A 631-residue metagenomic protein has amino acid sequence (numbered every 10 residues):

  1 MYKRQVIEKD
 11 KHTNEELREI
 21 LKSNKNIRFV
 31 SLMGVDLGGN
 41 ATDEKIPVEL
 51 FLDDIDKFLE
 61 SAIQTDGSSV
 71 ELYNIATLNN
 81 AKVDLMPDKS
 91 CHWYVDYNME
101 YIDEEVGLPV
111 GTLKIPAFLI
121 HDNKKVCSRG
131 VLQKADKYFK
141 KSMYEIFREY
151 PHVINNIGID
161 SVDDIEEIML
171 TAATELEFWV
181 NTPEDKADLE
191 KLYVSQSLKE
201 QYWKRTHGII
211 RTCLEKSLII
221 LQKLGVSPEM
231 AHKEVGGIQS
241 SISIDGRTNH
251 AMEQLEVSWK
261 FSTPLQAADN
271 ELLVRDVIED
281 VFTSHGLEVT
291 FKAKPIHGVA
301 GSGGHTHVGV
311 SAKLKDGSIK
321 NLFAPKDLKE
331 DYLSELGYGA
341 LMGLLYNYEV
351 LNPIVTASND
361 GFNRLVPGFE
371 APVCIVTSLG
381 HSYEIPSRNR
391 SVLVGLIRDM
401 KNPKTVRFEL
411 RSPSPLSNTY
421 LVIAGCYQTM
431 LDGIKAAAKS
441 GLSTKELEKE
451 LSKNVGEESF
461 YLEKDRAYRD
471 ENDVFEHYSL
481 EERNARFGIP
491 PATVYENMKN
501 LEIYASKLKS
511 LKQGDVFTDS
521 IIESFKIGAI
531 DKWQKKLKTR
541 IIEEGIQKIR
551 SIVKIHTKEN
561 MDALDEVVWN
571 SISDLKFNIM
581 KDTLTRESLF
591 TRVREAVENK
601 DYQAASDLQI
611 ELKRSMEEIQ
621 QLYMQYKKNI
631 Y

Functional and structural regions predicted by a protein language model:
Y2-K233, G237, S262-D276, L421-V422 (+2 more regions): ATP/Mg2+-dependent ligation/transfer catalytic cores
L21, G246, Y383: Beta-strand elements of modular eukaryotic interaction domains
G34-G38, N156-V162, T174-W179, E234-S241 (+5 more regions): A glycine-rich phosphate-binding loop feature that marks nucleotide/adenosyl-phosphate handling sites
Y144, R148, I219-V226, T283-L287 (+3 more regions): Generic secondary-structure signature for well-ordered alpha-helical cores
K191-E215, N249-L416: Loop-rich catalytic cores of soluble enzymes, especially ATP-dependent carboxylate-amine ligases and other
I238, I242-Q254: A short mid-domain helix/strand-loop element embedded in enzyme catalytic domains that forms or borders the active-site
L314-D316, L431, F517: Extended, well-ordered alpha-helical segments in internal regulatory regions
I354-M498, A505: C-terminal catalytic subdomain
